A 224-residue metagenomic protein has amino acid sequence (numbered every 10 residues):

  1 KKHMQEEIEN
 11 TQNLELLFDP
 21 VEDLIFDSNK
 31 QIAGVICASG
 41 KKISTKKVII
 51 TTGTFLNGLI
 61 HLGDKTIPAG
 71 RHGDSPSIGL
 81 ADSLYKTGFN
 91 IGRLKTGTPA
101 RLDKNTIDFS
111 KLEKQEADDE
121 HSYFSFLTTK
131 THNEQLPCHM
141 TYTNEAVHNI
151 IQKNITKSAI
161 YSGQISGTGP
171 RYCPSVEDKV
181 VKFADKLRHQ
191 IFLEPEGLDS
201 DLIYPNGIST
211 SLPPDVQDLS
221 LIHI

Functional and structural regions predicted by a protein language model:
K1-F55, K104: Feature captures the FAD/FMN-dependent oxidoreductase FAD-binding
H3-M4, L17-P20, Q31, P76 (+4 more regions): Generic hydrophobic, aliphatic-rich segments that mediate packing or membrane embedding
Q5-E7, G63, S162-G167: N-terminal start-of-chain detector that recognizes signal peptides and the immediate post-cleavage beginning
T11, S75, S211: Residue-level signal for short amphipathic helical patches enriched in basic/charged and nearby hydrophobic residues
N29, G63-D64, T131, S200: General secondary-structure edge motif
I50-L102, P214: Glycine-rich loop(s) and the adjacent beta-strand/alpha-helix scaffold that form part
D82-D218: An anion/pyrophosphate-binding glycine-rich loop and adjacent beta-alpha core in soluble alpha-beta enzymes
I222-I224: Conserved small/polar residues in nucleotide/adenosyl-binding loops
